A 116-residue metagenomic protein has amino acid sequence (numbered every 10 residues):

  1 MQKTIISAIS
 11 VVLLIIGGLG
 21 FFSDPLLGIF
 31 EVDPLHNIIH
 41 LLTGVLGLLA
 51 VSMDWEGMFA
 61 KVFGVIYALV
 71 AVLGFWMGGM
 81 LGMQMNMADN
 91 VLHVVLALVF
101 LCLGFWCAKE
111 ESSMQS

Functional and structural regions predicted by a protein language model:
M1-S116: Membrane-interface extramembranous regions
